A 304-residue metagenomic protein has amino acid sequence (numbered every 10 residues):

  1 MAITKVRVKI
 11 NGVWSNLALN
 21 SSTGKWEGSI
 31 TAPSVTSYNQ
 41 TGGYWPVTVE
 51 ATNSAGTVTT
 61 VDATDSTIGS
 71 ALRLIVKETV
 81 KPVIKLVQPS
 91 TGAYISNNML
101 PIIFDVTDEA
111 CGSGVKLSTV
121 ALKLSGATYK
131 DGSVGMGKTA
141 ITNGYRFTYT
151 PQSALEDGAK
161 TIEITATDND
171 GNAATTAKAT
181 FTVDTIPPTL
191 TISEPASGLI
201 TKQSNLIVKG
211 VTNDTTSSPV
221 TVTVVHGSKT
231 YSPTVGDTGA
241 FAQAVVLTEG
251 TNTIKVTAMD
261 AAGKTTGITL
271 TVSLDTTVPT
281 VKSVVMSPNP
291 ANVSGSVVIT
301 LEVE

Functional and structural regions predicted by a protein language model:
M1, I102-D108, V208-T212, I299-V303: Aromatic/hydrophobic beta-strand junction motif of beta-rich domains
M1-I3, D108-L117, N213-V222: Extracellular acidic loop/turn motifs
G12-S22, A32, D131-T139, S232-D237: Short, surface-exposed loop motifs enriched in S/T, G, D/E and P with embedded aromatic residues
S22-S34, T139-Y149, D237-A242: Aromatic sugar-binding surface patches on proteins that engage polysaccharides or sugar-phosphate polymers
A32-Y44, P151-A159, A244-T251: Surface-exposed, short loops/turns at beta-strand junctions within beta-sandwich domains
D65-K85, K178-T191, L270-P279: Flexible, low-complexity linkers/stalks enriched in Thr/Pro that connect modular domains
G92-N98, G198-S204, N289-G295: Short, solvent-exposed loop/linker segments at the N-terminal edge of repeated beta-sheet extracellular domains
